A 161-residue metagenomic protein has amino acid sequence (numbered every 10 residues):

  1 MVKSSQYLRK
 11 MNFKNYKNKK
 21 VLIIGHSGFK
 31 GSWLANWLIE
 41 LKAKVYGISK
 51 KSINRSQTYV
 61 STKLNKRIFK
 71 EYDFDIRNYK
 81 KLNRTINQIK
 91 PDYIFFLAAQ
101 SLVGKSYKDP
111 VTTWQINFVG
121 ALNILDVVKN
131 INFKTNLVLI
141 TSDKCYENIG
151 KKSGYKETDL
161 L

Functional and structural regions predicted by a protein language model:
M1-L161: N-terminal Rossmann-like NAD(P)+-binding domain of SDR-like oxidoreductases, especially those catalyzing
